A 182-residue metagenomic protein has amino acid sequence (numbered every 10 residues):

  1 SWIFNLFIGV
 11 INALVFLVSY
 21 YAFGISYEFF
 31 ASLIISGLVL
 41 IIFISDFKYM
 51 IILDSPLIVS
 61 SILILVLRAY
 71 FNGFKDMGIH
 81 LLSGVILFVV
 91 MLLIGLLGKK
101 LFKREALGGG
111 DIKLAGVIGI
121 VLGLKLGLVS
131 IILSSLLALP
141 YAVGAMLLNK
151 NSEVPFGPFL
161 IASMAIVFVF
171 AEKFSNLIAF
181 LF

Functional and structural regions predicted by a protein language model:
S1-I25, A179-F182: N-terminal transmembrane signal-anchor/hairpin module of polytopic inner-membrane proteins
F4, Y49, L126-V129, S152 (+1 more regions): Residue-level recognition of membrane-helix boundary sites in multi-pass small-molecule transporters
I8-V15, P56-I64, L114, F156-I161: Core segments of transmembrane alpha-helices that mediate helix-helix packing or line hydrophobic substrate/ligand
L17, F88-L92, L96, L139-V143 (+2 more regions): Transmembrane alpha-helical segments of multi-pass membrane transport proteins and ion-pumping complexes
F29, I34-L137, L181-F182: Functional transmembrane core segments of multi-pass inner-membrane proteins
L65-R68, A165-E172: Aromatic-anchored segments of alpha-helical transmembrane domains
G109-G110, V143-I166: Interfacial loop-to-transmembrane junctions
V169-F182: Juxtamembrane boundary at the C-terminal end of a transmembrane helix
